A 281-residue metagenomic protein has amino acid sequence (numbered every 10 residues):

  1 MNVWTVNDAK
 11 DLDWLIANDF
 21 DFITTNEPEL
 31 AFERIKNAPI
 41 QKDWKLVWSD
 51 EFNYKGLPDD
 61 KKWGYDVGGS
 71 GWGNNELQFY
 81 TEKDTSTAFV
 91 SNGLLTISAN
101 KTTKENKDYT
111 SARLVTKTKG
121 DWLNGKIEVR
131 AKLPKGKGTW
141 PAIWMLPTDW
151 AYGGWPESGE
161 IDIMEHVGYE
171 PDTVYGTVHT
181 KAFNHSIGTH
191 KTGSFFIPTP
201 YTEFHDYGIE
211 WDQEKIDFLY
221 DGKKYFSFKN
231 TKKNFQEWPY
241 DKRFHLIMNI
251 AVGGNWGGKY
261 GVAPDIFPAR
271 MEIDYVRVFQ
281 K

Functional and structural regions predicted by a protein language model:
M1-A38: C-terminal active-site rim and adjoining tail of enzyme catalytic domains
N37-K281: GH16 jelly-roll
